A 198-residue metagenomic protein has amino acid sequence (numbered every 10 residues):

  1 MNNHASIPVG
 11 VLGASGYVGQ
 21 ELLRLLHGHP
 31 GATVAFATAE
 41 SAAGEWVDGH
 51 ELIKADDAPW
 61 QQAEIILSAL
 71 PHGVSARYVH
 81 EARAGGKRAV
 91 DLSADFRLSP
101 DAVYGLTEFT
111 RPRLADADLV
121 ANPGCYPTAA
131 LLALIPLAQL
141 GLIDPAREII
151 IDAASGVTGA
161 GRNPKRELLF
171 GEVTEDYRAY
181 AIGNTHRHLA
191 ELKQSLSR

Functional and structural regions predicted by a protein language model:
M1-I182: N-terminal Rossmann-like NAD(P) cofactor-binding subdomain of oxidoreductases, focused on the glycine-rich
N184-R198: Oxyanion-binding "anion nests"
